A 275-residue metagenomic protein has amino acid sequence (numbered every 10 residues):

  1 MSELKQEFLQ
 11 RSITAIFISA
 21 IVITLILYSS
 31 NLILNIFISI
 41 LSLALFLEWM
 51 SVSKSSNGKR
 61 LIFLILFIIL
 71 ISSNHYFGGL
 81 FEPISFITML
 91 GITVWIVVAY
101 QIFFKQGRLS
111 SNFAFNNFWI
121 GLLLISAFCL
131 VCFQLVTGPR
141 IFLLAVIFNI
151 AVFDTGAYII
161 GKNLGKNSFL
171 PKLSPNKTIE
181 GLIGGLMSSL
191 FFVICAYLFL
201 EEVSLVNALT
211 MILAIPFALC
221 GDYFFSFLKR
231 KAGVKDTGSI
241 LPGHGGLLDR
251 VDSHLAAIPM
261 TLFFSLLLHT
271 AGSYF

Functional and structural regions predicted by a protein language model:
S2-T178, L182-L213: Membrane-embedded alpha-helical bundles of polytopic integral membrane proteins
V152-K162, A218-R230: Short helical (or helix-break) motifs at transmembrane helix termini and adjacent helical loops in multi-pass membrane
F153, I183, G221, L248-A256: Membrane-embedded alpha-helical segments of transport systems, primarily multispan ion/solute transporters
F192, A196, M260-S265: Hydrophobic alpha-helical transmembrane segments that constitute the membrane-spanning cores of multi-pass membrane
N207-I215, L219, Y223-F227, G246: Short amphipathic alpha-helical segments
K229, H254-A256, M260, F264: C-terminal transmembrane helix pair
K231-H254: Interfacial loop-to-transmembrane junctions
F264-F275: Juxtamembrane boundary at the C-terminal end of a transmembrane helix
